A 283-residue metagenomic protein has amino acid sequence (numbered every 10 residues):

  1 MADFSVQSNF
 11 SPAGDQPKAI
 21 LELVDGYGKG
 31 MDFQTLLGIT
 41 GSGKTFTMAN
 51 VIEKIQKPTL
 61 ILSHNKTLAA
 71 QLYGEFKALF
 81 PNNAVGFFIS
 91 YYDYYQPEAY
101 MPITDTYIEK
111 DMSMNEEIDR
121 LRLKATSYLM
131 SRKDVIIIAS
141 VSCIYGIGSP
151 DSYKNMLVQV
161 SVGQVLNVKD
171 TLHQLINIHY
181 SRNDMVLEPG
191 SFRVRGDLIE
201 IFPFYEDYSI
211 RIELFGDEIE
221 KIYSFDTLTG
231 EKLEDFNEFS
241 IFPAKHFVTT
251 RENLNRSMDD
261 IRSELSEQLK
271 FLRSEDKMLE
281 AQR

Functional and structural regions predicted by a protein language model:
M1-R283: ASCE RecA-like P-loop NTPase motor cores that couple ATP hydrolysis to mechanical translocation on nucleic acids
